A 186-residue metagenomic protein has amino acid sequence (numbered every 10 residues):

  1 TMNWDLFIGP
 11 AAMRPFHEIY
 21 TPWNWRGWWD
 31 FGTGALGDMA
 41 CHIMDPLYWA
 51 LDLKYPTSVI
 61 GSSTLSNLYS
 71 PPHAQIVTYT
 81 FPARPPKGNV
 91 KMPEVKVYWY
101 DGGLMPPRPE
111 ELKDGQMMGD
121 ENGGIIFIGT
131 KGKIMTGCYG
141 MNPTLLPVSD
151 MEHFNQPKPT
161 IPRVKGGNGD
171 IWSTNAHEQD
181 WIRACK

Functional and structural regions predicted by a protein language model:
T1-Y55, I60: Mid-domain beta-loop-alpha active-site segment that forms a flexible, acidic cofactor/metal-binding surface
M39, M44, L51, Y55-K186: Glycine-enriched catalytic-core subsegment of oxygenase/oxidase enzymes
